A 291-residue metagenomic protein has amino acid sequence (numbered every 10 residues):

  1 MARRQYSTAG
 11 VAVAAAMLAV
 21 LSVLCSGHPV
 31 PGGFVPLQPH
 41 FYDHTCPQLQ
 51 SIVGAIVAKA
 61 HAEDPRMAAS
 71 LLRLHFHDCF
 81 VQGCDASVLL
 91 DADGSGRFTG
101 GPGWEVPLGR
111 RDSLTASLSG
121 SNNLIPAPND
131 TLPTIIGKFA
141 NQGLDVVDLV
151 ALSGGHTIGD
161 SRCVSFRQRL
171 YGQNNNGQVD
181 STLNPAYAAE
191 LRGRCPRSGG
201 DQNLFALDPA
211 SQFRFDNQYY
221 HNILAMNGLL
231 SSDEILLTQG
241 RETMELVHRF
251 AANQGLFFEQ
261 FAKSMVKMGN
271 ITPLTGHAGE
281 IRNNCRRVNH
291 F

Functional and structural regions predicted by a protein language model:
A2-F291: Catalytic cores of secreted/periplasmic or lumenal enzymes
